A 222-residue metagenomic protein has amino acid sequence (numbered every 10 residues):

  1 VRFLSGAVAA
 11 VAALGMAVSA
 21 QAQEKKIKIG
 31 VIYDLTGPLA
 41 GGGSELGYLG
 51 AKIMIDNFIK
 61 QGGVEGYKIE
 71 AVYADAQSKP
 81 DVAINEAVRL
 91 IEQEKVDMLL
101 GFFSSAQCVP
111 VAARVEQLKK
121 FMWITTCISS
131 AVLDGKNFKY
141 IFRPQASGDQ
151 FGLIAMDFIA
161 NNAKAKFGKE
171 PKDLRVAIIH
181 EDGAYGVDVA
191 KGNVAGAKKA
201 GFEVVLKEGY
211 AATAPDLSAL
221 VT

Functional and structural regions predicted by a protein language model:
V1-K28, K60: Short, low-complexity disordered leader/linker segments with a strong preference for bacterial N-terminal type II
G15, I59-G62, E94, A163 (+1 more regions): Structural motif corresponding to the C-terminal cap of alpha-helices
E24, G42-G47, Q61-G135, P144 (+1 more regions): Beta-alpha junction/loop-to-helix N-cap segments that form part of ligand/metal-binding clefts
K26-D34, I69-V72, L174-A177: Short, well-ordered beta-strand elements
G30-K52, D75-D81, F103-S104, I179-D188: Extracytoplasmic "Venus flytrap"
G42-E65, K191-K199: Short, polar/charged alpha-helical segment
L49, V96-E208: Extracytoplasmic ligand/sensor domains, especially the bilobed periplasmic-binding protein
K52, D81-E92, V109, L153-N161 (+2 more regions): Amphipathic, non-transmembrane alpha-helical secondary structure
